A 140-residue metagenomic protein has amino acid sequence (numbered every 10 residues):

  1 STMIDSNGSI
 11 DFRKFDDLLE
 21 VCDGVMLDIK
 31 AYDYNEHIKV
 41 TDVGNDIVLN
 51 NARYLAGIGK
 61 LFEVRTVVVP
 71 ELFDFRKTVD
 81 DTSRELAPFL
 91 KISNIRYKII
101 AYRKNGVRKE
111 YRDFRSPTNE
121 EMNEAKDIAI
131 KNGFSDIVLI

Functional and structural regions predicted by a protein language model:
S1-G106, E110-Y111: Conserved AdoMet/S-adenosylmethionine-binding subsite of the radical SAM
L49-A56, E121-A129: Alpha-helix-loop-beta-strand connector modules within alpha/beta enzyme cores
V79, S83, N119-K126: Short amphipathic alpha-helical surface patches that serve as generic macromolecular interface elements
I100-Y102, P117-M122: Classical nucleotidyltransferase
D113-R115: Short, surface-exposed glycine/acidic/tryptophan-bearing loops
A125-I140: A cross-taxonomic marker for long C-terminal extensions/tails that follow the last structured domain
